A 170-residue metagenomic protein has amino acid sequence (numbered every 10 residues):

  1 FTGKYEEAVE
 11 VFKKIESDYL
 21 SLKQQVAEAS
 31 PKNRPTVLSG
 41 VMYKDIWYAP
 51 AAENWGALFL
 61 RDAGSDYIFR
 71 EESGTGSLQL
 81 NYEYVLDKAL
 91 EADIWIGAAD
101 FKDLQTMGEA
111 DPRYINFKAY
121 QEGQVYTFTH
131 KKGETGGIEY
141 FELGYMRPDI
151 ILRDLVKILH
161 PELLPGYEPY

Functional and structural regions predicted by a protein language model:
F1-D45, G133-Y170: Extracytoplasmic substrate-binding proteins
E7-V11, I68-F69, G97-D100, T127-F128: N-terminal start-of-chain detector that recognizes signal peptides and the immediate post-cleavage beginning
A8-F12, N54, S65, A110-F117 (+1 more regions): Short, structured coil/loop segments at alpha-helix boundaries
Q24-A29, A51-N54, N116-E122: Short, functional N-terminal and low-complexity linear motifs
P31-D111: Flexible, glycine-rich surface segments
G76-Y84, K88-A89, I94-L163: C-terminal soluble interaction/assembly domains
